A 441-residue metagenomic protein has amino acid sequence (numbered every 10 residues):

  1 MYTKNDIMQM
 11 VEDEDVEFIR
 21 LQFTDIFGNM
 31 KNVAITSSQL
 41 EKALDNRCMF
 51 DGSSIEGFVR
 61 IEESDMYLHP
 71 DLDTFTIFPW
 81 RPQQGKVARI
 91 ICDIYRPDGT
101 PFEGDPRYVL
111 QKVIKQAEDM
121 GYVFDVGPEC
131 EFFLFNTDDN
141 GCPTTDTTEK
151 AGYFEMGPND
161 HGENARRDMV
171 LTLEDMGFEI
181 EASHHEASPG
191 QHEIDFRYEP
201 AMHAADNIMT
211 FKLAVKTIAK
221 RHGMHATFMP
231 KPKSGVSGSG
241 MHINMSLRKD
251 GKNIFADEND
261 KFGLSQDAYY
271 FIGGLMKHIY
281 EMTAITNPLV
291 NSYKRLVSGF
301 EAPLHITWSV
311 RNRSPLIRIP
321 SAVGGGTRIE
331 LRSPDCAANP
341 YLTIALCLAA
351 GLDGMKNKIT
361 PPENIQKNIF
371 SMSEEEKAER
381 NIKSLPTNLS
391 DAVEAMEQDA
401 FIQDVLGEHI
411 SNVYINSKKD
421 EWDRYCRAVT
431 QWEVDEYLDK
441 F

Functional and structural regions predicted by a protein language model:
M1-F441: Glycine-rich, acidic/polar active-site loops that bind/position phosphate-bearing ligands
